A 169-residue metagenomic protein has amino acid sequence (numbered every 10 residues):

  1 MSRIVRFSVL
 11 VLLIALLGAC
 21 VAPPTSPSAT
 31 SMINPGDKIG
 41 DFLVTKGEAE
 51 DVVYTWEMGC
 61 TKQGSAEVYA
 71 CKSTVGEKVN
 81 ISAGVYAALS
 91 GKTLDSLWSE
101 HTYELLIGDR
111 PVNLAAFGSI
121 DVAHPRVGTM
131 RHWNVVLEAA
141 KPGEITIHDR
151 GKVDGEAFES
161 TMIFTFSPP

Functional and structural regions predicted by a protein language model:
M1-V9: Bacterial N-terminal signal peptides that target proteins for export
L16-A19: C-terminal motif of bacterial Sec signal peptides marking the signal peptidase cleavage site
V21-P23: Bacterial signal peptide processing site
M32, K46, E50-M130: Contiguous segments within soluble domain cores/interaction surfaces
Y69, N134-E138, K152: Beta-strand-rich interaction surfaces with strong enrichment in secreted/lumenal proteins
H124-G143: Short, solvent-exposed, Trp/other aromatic-anchored flexible loops in extracytoplasmic proteins
P142-G151: Short, well-structured beta-strand segments within conserved domains
D154-P169: Extended, polar beta-sheet/loop recognition surfaces of beta-rich domains that mediate binding to diverse ligands
